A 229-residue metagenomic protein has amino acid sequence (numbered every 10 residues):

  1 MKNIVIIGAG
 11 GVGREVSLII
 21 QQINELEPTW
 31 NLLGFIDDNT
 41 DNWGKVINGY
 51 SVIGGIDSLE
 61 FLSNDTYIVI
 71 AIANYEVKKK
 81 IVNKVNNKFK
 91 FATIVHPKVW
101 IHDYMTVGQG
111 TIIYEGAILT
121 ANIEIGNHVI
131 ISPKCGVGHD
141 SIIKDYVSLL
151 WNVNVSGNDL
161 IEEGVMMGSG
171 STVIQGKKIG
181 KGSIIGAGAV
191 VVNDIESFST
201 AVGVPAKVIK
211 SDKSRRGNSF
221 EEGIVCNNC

Functional and structural regions predicted by a protein language model:
K2-I20: Glycine-rich adenosine-cofactor-binding loop
N3-I4, N31-L33, N64-V69, K181: Short active-site oxyanion
V12, D41, K207: Conserved Rossmann-like nucleotide-cofactor binding loop
I23-K45: NAD(P)-binding Rossmann-fold cofactor-contacting core
T40-I101: Phosphate-bearing ligand-interacting subdomains that bind or position ATP/ADP/UDP/GDP/NAD(P) or nucleotide-linked
T93-V202, A206-I209: Structural signal for interior beta-strand "rungs" in well-ordered beta-sheet cores of soluble enzyme domains
V202-C229: …primarily DNA-binding HTH/wHTH and HhH modules…
